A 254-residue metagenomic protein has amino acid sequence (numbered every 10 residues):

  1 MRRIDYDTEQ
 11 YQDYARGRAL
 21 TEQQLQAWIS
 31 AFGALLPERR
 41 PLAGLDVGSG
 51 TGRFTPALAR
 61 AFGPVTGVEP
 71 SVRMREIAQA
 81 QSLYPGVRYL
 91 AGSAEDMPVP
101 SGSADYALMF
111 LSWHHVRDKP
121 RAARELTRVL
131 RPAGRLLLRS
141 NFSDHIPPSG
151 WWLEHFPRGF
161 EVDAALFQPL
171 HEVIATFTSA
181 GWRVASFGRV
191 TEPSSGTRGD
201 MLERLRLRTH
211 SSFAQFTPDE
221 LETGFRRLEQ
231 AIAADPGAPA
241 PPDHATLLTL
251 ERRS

Functional and structural regions predicted by a protein language model:
M1-R40, R53-A57, M74-I77, Q81: Conserved class I S-adenosyl-L-methionine
T21, T51, R183-S254: Conserved Class I S-adenosyl-L-methionine
L45-V47, T51-D96: Class I SAM-dependent methyltransferase SAM/SAH-binding core
L108: A conserved beta-strand element that flanks and buttresses the S-adenosyl-L-methionine
L111-H115: Short catalytic micro-motifs in class I SAM-dependent methyltransferases
P120-P132: A short glycine-rich, Lys/Arg-flanked "PGG" loop and its adjoining helix->strand segment in the class I
R135-A165: Conserved class I S-adenosyl-L-methionine
A165-A180: Short alpha-helix
